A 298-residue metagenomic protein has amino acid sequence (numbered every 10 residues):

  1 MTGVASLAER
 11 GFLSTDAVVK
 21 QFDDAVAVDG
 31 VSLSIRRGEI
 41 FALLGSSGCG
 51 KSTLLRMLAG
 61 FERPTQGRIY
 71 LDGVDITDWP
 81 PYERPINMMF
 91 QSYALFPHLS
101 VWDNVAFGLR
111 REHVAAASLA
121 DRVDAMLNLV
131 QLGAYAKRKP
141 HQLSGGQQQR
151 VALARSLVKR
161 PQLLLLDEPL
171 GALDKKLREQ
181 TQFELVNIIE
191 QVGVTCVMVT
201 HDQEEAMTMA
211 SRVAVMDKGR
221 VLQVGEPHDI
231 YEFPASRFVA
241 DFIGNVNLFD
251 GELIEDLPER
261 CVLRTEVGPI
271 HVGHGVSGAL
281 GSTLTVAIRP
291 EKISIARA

Functional and structural regions predicted by a protein language model:
I40, W79, E83-F238: ABC ATPase nucleotide-binding domains
L44-S46: The feature captures the beta-strand-to-loop junction immediately N-terminal to the Walker
S52-L55, V151: ABC ATPase nucleotide-binding domain helices that frame the ATP-binding cleft
A59: Helix-to-loop junction immediately C-terminal to a conserved catalytic motif
G67-V74: Conserved ABC transporter NBD signature motif
E232, E266-A298: Glycine/charge-rich catalytic "coupling/switch" loops of P-loop NTPases
